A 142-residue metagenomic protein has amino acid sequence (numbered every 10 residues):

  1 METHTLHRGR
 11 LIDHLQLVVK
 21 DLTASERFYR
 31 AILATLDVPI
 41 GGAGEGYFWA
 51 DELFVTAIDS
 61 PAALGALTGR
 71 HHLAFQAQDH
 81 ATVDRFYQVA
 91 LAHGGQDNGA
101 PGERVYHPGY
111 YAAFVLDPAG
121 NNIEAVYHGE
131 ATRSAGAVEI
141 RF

Functional and structural regions predicted by a protein language model:
M1-E26, L73, G129-F142: N-terminal beta-strand motif that seeds the catalytic metal site of vicinal oxygen chelate
E2-L6, D51-H93: Long, continuous compositionally biased terminal/linker segments
Q16-T56: Core segments of cupin and vicinal oxygen chelate
V19-T23, A74-A119: Vicinal oxygen chelate
P39-G42, G102-R104, V126-R133: Conserved catalytic-core motifs of GNAT/GCN5-like acyltransferases
D59, H107-P108, F114, A125-T132: Short beta->alpha transition motifs characteristic of CBS
N122: Glycine-rich acetyl-CoA-binding "A-motif" of GNAT/NAT acetyltransferases
